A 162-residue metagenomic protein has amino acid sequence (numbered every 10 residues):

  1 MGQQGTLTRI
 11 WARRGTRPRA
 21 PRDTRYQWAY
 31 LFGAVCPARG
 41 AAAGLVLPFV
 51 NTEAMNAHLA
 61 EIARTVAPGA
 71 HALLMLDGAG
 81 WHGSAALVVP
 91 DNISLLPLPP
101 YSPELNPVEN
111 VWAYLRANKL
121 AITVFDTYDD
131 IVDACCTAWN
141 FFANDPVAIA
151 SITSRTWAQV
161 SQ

Functional and structural regions predicted by a protein language model:
M1-Q162: Short functional hotspots at interaction and active-site rims
